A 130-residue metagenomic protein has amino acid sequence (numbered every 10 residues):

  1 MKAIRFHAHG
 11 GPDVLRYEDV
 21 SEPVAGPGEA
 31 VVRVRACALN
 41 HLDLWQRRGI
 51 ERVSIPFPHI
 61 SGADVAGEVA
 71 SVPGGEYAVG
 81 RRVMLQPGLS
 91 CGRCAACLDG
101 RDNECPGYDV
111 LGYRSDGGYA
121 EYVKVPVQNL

Functional and structural regions predicted by a protein language model:
M1-K2: Extreme N-terminal starter segment of soluble prokaryotic enzymes
R5-A8, R48, L98: Residue-level signal for short segments within beta-strands and strand-turn junctions of well-structured beta-sheet
A8-G11, C37-L39: Short polar catalytic/cofactor-binding loops
P12-S21: Short glycine/threonine/proline-enriched tight-turn/helix- or strand-capping micro-motif at secondary-structure
S21-A38, I50-A95: Glycine-rich beta-strand-centered segment in the early N-terminal region that forms part of a ligand/cofactor-binding
H41-R47: Cytochrome P450 core scaffold surrounding the K-helix E-X-X-R motif and the conserved "meander" helix-loop region
L89-L130: NAD(P)H dinucleotide-binding glycine-rich loop of Rossmann-like/cofactor-binding domains, especially the beta1-alpha1
